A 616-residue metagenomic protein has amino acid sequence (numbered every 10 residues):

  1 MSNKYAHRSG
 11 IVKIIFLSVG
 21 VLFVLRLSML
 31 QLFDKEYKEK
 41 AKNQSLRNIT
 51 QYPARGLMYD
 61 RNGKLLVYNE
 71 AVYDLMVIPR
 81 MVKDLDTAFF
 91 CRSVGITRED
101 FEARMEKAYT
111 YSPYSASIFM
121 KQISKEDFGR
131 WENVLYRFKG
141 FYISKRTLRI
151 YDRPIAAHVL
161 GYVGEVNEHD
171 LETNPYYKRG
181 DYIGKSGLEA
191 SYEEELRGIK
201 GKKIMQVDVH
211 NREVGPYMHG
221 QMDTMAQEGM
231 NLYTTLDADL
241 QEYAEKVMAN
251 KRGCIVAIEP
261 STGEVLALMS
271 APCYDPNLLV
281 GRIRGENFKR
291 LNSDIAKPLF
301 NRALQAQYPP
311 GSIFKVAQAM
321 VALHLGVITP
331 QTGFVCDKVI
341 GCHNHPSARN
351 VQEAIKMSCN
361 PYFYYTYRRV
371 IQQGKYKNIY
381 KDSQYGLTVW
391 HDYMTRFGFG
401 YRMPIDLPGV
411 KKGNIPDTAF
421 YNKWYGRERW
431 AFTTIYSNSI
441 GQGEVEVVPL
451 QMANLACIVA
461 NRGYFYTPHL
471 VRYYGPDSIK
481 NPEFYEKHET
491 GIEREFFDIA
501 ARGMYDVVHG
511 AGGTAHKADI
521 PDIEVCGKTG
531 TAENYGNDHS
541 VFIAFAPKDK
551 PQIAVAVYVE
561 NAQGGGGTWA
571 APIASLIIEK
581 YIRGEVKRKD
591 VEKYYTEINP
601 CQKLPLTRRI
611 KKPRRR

Functional and structural regions predicted by a protein language model:
M1-G285, Q307, T329, G386-R396 (+5 more regions): Periplasmic/cell-envelope proteins involved in peptidoglycan metabolism and beta-lactam response
V67, Y109, D208-E213, M218-Q221 (+3 more regions): Beta-lactam-recognizing serine transpeptidase/beta-lactamase-like catalytic domain environment
